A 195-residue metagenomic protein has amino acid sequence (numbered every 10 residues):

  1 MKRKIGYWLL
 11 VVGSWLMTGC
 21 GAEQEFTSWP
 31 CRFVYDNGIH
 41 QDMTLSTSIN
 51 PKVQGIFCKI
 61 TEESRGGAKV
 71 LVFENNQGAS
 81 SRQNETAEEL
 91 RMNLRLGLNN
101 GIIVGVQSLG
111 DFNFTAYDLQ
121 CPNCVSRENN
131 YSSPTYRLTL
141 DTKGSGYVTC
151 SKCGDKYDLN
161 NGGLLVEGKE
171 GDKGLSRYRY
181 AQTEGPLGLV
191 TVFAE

Functional and structural regions predicted by a protein language model:
M1-L9: Bacterial N-terminal signal peptides that target proteins for export
K2, D36-N37, D158-N160: Short, solvent-exposed coil/turn linker segments
I5, G13-S14, I49: Generic low-complexity, intrinsically disordered sequence content enriched in small uncharged/hydrophobic residues
G13, F114, K143-G146: Residue-level signal for mature regions of secreted extracellular proteins and peptides
L16-G19: C-terminal motif of bacterial Sec signal peptides marking the signal peptidase cleavage site
Q24-T139, S176-E195: N-terminal pre-ligand scaffold of iron-sulfur
V125-G154, D158-N160: Conserved binding-pocket/active-site segment within a compact domain
T149-E195: Short Fe-S-cluster ligation motifs
